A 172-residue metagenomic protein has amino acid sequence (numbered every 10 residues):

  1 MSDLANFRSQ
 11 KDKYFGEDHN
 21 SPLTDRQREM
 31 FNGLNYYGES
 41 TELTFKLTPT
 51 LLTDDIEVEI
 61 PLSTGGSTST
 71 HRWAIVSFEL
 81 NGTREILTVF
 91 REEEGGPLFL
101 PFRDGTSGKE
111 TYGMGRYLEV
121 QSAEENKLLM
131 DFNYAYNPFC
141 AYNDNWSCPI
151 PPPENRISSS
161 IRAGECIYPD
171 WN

Functional and structural regions predicted by a protein language model:
M1-D55: N-terminal domain-onset segments
Y37, L43-L51, P61, E79 (+5 more regions): Conserved, single-site charged/polar hotspot
T41, R72-A74, G96-L98, M114-R116 (+2 more regions): A generic structural signal for short beta-strands and their flanking turns/coil linkers
D54-S63, S67-R72, V89, K127 (+1 more regions): Extracellular/lumen-exposed scaffold segments
L62-G113: Mid-length scaffold segments of soluble, non-membrane domains
D104-Y136: Acidic, glycine-rich flexible loop segments
Y136-N172: Extended, aromatic/histidine-rich regions of cofactor-dependent oxidoreductases associated with respiratory
